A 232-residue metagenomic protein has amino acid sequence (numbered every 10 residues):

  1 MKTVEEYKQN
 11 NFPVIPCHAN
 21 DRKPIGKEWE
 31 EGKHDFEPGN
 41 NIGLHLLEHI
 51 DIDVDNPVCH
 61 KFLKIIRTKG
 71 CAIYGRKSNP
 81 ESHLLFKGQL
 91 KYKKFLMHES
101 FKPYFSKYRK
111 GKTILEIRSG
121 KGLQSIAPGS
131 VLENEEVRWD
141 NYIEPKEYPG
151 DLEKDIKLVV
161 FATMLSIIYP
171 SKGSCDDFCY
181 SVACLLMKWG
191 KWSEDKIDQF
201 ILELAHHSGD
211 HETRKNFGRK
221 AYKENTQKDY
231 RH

Functional and structural regions predicted by a protein language model:
M1-T163, W192: Conserved phosphate/metal-binding and DNA-contacting active-site motifs used in DNA phosphodiester-bond processing
V131, K146-H232: Modules that initiate DNA replication and primer synthesis
